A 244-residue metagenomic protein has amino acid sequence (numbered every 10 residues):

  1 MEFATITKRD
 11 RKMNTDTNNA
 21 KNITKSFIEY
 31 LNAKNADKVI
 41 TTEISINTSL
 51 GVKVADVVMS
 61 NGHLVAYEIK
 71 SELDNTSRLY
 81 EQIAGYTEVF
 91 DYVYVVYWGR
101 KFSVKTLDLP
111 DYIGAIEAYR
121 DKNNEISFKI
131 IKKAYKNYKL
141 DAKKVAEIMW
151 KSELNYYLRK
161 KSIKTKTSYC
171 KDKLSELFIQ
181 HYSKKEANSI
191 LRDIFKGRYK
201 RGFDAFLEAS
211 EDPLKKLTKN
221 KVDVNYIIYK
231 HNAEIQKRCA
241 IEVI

Functional and structural regions predicted by a protein language model:
M1-T5, D172, E176-I244: Nuclease-adjacent, charged terminal/linker segments that flank catalytic cores
T5, N14-N61, V65: Active-site metal-binding core of divalent-cation-utilizing nuclease and nuclease-like domains
E43, W98, I116-D121, I131: Conserved beta-strand termini and adjacent loop/short-helix elements that scaffold enzyme active sites in alpha/beta
N61-G62, Y119-N123: Short acidic-glycine loop/turn motifs at beta-strand connectors
H63-V65, I69-T76: Short beta-strand-loop-alpha-helix junction that forms the active-site gateway of nucleic-acid-processing nucleases
D74-E117: Catalytic cores of nucleic-acid endonucleases
K122-F206: A conserved mid-domain beta-alpha-beta active-site/ligand-binding segment of alpha/beta enzyme cores
